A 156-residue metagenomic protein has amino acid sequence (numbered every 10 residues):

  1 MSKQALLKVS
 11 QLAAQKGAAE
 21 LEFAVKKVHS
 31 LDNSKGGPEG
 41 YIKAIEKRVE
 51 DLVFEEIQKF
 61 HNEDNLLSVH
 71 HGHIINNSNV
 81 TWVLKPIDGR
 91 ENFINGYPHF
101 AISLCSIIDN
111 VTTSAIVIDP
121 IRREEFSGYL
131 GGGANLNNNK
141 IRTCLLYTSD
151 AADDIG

Functional and structural regions predicted by a protein language model:
M1-I87: N-terminal subdomain of lithium-sensitive/metallo-dependent phosphomonoesterases centered on the IMPase/IPPase/PAP
K43, R90, T148: Ser/Thr-glycine-rich phosphate-binding loops at phosphate-binding pockets of nucleotides, nucleotide cofactors
N77-G131: DPxDG-like acidic metal-binding loop motif
T113, I141-T143: Short, isolated positions in well-ordered beta-strands
N137-N138: Short strand-turn-strand beta-turns centered on an Asx-Gly dipeptide
Y147-G156: Single conserved hydrophobic/aromatic residue that forms the stacking wall/gate of nucleotide- or nucleobase-binding
